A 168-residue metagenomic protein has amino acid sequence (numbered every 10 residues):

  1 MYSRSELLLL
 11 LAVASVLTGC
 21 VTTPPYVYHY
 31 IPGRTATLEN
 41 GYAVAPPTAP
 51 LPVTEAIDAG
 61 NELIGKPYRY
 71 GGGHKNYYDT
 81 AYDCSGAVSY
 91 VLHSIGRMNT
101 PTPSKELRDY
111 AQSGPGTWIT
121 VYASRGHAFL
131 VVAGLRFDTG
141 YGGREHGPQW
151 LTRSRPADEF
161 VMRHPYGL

Functional and structural regions predicted by a protein language model:
M1-L8: Bacterial N-terminal signal peptides that target proteins for export
Y2, V16-P67, G143-L168: Intrinsically disordered, low-complexity, Pro/Ser/Thr/Asn/Gly/Ala-rich spacer/linker segments adjacent to signal
L8-T18: Bacterial N-terminal signal peptides
V13, E62, Y90-H93: Residues within well-ordered alpha-helical secondary structure of globular protein domains
Y42, G71-N76, K105-Y110: Short linear capping/connector segments at secondary-structure termini
A49, I57, S89, H93-L168: ...with weaker cross-activation on analogous glycine-rich loops/strands in unrelated enzymes
N61-A81: Active-site nucleophile-His-acid catalytic modules used for acyl/amide transfer and hydrolysis across diverse enzymes
N76-I95: Active-site nucleophilic cysteine motif
